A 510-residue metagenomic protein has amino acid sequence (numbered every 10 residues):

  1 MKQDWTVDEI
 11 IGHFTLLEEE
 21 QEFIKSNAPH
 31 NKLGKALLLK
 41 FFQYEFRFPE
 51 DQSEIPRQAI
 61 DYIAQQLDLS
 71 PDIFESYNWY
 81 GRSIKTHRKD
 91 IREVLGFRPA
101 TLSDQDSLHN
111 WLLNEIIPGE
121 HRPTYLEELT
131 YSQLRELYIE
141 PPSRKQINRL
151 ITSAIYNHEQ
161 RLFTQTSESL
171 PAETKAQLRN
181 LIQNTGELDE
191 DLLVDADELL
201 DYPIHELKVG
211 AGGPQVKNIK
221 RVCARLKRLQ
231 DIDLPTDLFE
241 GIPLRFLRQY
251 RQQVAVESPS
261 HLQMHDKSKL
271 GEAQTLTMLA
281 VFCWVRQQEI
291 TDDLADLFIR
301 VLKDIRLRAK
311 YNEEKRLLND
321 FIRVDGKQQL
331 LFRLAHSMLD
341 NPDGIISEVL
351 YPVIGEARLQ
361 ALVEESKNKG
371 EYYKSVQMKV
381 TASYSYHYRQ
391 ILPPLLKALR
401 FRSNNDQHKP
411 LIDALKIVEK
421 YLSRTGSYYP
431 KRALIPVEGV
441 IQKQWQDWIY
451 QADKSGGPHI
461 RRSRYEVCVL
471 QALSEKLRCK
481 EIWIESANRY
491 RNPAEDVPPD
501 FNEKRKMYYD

Functional and structural regions predicted by a protein language model:
K2-Y509: Long amphipathic alpha-helical coiled-coil/heptad-repeat bundle
